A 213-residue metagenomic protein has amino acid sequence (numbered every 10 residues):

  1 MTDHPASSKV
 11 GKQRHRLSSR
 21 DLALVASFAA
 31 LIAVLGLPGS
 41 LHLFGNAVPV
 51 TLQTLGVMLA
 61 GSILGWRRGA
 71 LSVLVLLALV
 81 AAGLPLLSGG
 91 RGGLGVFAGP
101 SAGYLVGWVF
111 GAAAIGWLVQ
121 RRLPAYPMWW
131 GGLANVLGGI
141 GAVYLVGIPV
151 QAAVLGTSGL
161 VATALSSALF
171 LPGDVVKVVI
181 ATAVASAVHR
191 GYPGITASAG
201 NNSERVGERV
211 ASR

Functional and structural regions predicted by a protein language model:
M1-A29, V161-R213: Alpha-helical transmembrane segments and their cytosolic interface
T2-A70: Hydrophobic transmembrane alpha-helices
D3-K12, V34, L94-V143: Short helix-perturbing small/polar motifs within transmembrane alpha-helices
S27-L35, V57, G61, S72-V80 (+10 more regions): Alpha-helical transmembrane segments in multi-pass membrane proteins
G39-I115: Alpha-helical membrane segments and adjacent membrane-interface helices in multi-pass membrane proteins
R67, G116-W129, S186-G200: Cytoplasmic membrane-interface segments at the C-terminal ends of transmembrane helices
G69-V73, M128-G132, A162: Alpha-helical transmembrane segments and their helix-entry boundary regions
L84-G90, V150-A168: Interfacial helix-loop-helix junctions of multi-pass membrane proteins
